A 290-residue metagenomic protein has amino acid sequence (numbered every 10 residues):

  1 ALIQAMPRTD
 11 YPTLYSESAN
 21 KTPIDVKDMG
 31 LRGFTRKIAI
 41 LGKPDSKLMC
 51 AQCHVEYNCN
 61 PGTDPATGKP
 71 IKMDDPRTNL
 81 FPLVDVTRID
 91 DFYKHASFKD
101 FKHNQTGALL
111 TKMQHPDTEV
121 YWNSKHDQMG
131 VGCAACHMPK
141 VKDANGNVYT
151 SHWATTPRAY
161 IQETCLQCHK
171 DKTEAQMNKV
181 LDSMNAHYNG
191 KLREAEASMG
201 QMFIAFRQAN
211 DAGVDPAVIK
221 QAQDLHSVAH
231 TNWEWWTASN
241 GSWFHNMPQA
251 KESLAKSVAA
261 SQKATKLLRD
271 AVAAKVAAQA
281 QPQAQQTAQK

Functional and structural regions predicted by a protein language model:
A1-A135, P139-A271, K275, Q281 (+1 more regions): Primarily the internal scaffold of c-type cytochrome electron-transfer domains, especially repeated/multiheme c-type
